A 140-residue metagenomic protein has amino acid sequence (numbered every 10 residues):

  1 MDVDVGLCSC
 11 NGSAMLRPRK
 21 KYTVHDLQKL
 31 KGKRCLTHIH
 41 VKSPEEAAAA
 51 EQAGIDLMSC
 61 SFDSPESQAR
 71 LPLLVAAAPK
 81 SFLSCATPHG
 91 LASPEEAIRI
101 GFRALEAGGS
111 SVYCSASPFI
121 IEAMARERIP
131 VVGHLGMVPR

Functional and structural regions predicted by a protein language model:
D2-H40: N-terminal amphipathic alpha-helix/helix-capping segment at the start of soluble metabolic enzymes
L16-H25, P65-L91, F119-R140: Alpha-helix-loop-beta-strand connector modules within alpha/beta enzyme cores
Q28-P44, L83-A97, R140: Active-site mouth loops of central-metabolism enzymes
L30, A50, L74, R103-L105 (+1 more regions): Generic structural signal for hydrophobic
L36-H38, D56-L57, K80-S84, S110-S111 (+1 more regions): Structural preference for beta-strand elements that scaffold enzyme active sites
H38-K42, D56-P65, A107-P118: Catalytic beta/alpha-barrel core
S43, A50, V131: Conserved, mostly hydrophobic/aromatic
P79-S117: Glycine/small-residue-rich loop that forms an oxyanion/phosphate-binding "nest" at active or ligand-binding sites
